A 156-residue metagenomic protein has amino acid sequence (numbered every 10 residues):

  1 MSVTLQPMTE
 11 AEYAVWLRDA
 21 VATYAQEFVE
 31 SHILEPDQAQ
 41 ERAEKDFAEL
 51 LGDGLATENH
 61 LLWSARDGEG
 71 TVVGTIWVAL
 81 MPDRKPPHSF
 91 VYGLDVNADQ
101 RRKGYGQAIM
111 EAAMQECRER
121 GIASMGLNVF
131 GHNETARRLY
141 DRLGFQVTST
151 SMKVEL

Functional and structural regions predicted by a protein language model:
S2-T4: Extreme N-terminal starter segment of soluble prokaryotic enzymes
P7-N97, E116, T150-L156: Acetyl-CoA-dependent GNAT
H88, M110, C117-N128, S151: Conserved GNAT acetyl-CoA-binding A-motif
Q100, G104-A112: Conserved acetyl-CoA pyrophosphate-binding loop and the N-cap/start of the following alpha-helix in GNAT-like
R101, L127-A136, K153-L156: Conserved beta-strand-loop-alpha-helix junction that forms the acyl-donor binding cleft
Y140, F145: Conserved active-site tyrosine of GNAT-family acetyltransferases
